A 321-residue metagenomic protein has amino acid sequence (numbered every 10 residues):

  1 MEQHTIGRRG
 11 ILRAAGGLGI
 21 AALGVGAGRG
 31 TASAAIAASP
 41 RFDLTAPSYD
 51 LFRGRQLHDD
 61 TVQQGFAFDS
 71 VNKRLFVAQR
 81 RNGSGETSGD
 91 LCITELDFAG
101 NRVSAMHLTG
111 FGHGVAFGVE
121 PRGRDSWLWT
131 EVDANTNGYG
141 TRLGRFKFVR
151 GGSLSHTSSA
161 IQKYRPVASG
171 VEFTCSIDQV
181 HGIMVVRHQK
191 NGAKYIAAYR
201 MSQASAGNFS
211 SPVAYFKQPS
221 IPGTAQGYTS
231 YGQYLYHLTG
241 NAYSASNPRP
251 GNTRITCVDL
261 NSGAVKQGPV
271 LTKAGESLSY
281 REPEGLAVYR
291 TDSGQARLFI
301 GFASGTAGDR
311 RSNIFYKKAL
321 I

Functional and structural regions predicted by a protein language model:
E2-H4, G10-T31: N-terminal export signals
Y49-L57, R102-H107, S159-R165, S211-Q218 (+1 more regions): A short beta-strand motif characteristic of beta-propeller blades
D59-V71, A116-D125, S169-H181, G227-Y231 (+1 more regions): Structural signature of eukaryotic scaffold interfaces centered on beta-propeller domains
F76-H107: Beta-propeller domains
R81-G85, D133-G138, K190-A193, A242-S246 (+1 more regions): Short glycine/acidic-enriched loop and turn motifs that connect beta-strands
D90-F98, T141-R150, A198-M201, P250-S262 (+1 more regions): Beta-propeller blade signature
G100-D125: Blade-loop segments of beta-propeller domains
I221-L260: Loop/turn-rich, solvent-exposed surfaces of beta-rich toroidal or solenoidal domains
